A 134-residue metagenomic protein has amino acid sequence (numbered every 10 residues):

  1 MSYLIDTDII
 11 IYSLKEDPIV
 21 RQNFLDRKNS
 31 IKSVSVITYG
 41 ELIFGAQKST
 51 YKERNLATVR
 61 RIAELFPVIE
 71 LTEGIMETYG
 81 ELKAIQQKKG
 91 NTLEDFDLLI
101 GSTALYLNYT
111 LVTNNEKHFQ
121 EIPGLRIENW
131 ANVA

Functional and structural regions predicted by a protein language model:
M1-S2, G101, L105-A134: Acidic, PIN/NYN-like endoribonuclease modules and their adjacent C-terminal/linker elements
M1-S35, F44-R61, V133-A134: Short, well-structured N-terminal submotif of metal-dependent ribonuclease cores
D6-T7, L42, Y79, A104 (+1 more regions): Generic structural signal for small/hydrophobic residues in well-ordered secondary structure, especially within
I9-I10, T38, I75, K117-H118: Alpha-helix capping/helix-boundary segments
V20, A63, G80-K83: Hydrophobic alpha-helical core bundles mediating ligand binding, dimerization, or RNAP-core interactions
V68-N114: Active-site neighborhoods of divalent-metal-dependent phosphate/nucleic-acid chemistry enzymes
